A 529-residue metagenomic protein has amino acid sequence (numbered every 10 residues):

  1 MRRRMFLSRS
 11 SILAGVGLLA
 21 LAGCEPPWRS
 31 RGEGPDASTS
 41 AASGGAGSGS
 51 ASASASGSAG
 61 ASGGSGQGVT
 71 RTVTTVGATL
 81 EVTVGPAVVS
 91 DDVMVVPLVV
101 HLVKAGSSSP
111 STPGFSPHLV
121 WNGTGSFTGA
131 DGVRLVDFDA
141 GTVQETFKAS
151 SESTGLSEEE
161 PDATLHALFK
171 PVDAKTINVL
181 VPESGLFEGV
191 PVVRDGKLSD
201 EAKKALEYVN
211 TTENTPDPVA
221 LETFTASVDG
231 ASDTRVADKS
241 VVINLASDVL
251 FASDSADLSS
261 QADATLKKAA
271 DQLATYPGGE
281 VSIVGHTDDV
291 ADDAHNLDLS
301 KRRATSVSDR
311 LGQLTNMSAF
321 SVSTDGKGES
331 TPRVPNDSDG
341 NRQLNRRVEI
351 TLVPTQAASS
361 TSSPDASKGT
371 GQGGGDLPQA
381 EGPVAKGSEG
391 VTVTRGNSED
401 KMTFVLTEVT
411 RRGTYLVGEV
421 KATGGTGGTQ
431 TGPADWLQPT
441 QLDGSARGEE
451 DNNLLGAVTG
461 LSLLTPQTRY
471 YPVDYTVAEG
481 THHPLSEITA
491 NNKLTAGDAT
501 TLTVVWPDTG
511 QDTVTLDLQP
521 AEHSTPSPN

Functional and structural regions predicted by a protein language model:
R3-I12: N-terminal export leaders
L21-G23: C-terminal motif of bacterial Sec signal peptides marking the signal peptidase cleavage site
E25-A61: Short, low-complexity, disordered segments immediately C-terminal to signal peptides in bacterial exported proteins
P27, Q67-V69, G155-A220, P354 (+2 more regions): Surface-exposed edge beta-strand/loop patches
M94-L102, L416-G424: Short, well-ordered beta-strand segments enriched in hydrophobic/aromatic residues
V103-E158, K268, Q272, R412 (+1 more regions): The feature marks short-to-medium sequence segments in extracytoplasmic or secretory-pathway proteins
S227-K239, L250-V284, S308, G312-Q313 (+1 more regions): Periplasmic peptidoglycan-binding/anchoring modules of Gram-negative envelope and division proteins
H286-P364, T370: Periplasmic OmpA-like peptidoglycan-binding domain that tethers envelope proteins to the cell wall
